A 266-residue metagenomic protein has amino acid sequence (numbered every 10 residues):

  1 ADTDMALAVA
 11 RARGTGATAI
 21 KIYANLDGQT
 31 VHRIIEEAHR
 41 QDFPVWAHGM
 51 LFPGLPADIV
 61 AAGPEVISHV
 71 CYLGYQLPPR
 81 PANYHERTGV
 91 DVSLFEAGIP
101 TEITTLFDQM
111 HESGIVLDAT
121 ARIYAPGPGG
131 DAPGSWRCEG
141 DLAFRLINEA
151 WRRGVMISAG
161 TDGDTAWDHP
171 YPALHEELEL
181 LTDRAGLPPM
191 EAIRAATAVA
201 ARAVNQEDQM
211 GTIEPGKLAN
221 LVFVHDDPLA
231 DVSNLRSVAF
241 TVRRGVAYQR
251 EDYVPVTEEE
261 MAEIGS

Functional and structural regions predicted by a protein language model:
A1-R11, M50-A57: Short, acidic/polar
R11-A19: Catalytic domains of carbohydrate-active enzymes, especially glycoside hydrolases
G16, A38, M110, L117 (+4 more regions): Conserved, mostly hydrophobic/aromatic
A19-D141, T165, V204, H225: Active-site core of metal-dependent hydrolases
G134-H225, A247: His/Asp/Glu-enriched, well-ordered alpha-helical/loop segment that forms or immediately abuts the divalent-metal
A198, P215-M261: C-terminal cap of metal-dependent C-N hydrolases
